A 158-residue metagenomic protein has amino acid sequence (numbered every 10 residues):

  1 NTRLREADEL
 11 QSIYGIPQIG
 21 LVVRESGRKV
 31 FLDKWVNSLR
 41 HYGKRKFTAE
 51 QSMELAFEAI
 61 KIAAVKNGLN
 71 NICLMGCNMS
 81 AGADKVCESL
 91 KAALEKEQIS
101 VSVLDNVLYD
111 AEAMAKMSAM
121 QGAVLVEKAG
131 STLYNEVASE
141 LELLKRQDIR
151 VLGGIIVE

Functional and structural regions predicted by a protein language model:
N1-S100, M114-M117, S131-E158: Short boundary/hinge segments that flank catalytic cores
C73, V103-D105, V124-V126: Structural motif
N78, D105-V107: Short, well-ordered turn and helix-capping elements at secondary-structure junctions
D110-A129: Inter-motif core of Ras-like GTPase G domains
